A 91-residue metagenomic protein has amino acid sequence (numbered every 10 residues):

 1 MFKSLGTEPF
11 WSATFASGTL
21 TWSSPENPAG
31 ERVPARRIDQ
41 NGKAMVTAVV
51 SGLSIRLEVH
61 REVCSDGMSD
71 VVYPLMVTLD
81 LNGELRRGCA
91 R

Functional and structural regions predicted by a protein language model:
M1-R91: Cysteine-centric segments in proteins
